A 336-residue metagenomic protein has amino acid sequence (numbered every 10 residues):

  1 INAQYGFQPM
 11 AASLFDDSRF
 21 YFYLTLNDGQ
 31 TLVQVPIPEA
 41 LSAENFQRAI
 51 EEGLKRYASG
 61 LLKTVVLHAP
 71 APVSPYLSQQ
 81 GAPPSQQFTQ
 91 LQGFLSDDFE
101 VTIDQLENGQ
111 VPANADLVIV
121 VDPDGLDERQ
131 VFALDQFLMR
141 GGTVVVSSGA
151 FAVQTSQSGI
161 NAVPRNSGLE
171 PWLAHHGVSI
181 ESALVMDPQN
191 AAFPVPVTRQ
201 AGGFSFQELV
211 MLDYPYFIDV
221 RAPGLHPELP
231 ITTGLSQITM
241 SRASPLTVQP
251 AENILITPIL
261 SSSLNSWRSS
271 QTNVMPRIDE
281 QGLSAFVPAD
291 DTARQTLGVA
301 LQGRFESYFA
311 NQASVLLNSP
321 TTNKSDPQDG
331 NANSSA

Functional and structural regions predicted by a protein language model:
I1-Q90: Hydrophobic targeting/anchoring helices
S59, Y76-A336: Acidic, S/T/G-rich, low-cysteine, solvent-exposed domains in lumenal/extracellular/periplasmic regions of secretory
